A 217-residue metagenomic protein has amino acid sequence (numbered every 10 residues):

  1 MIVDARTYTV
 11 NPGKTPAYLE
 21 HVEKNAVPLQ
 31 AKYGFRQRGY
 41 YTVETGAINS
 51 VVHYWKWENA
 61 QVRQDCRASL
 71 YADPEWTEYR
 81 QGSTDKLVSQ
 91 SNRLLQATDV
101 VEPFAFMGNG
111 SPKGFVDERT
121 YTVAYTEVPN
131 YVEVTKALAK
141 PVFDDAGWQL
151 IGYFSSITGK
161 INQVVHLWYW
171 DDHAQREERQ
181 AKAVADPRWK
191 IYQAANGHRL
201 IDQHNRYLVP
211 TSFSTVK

Functional and structural regions predicted by a protein language model:
V3-T9, G39-Y71, S91-R93, F115-T122 (+3 more regions): Short, well-ordered beta-strand segments in beta-rich or mixed alpha/beta enzyme and ligand-binding folds
K14-Y40, E127-Y153, V184: Short amphipathic alpha-helical segments
A17, V62-D65, E78, N130 (+2 more regions): Short, solvent-exposed alpha-helical surface patches in well-structured domains
R36-N49, E75-K113, A146-V165, K190-K217: Glycine-rich beta-strand-turn "strand-cap" elements at beta-sheet edges
N109, T120-Y121, V128-P129: Short, surface-exposed loop/turn motifs that are enriched in glycine and acidic residues and include a nearby proline
